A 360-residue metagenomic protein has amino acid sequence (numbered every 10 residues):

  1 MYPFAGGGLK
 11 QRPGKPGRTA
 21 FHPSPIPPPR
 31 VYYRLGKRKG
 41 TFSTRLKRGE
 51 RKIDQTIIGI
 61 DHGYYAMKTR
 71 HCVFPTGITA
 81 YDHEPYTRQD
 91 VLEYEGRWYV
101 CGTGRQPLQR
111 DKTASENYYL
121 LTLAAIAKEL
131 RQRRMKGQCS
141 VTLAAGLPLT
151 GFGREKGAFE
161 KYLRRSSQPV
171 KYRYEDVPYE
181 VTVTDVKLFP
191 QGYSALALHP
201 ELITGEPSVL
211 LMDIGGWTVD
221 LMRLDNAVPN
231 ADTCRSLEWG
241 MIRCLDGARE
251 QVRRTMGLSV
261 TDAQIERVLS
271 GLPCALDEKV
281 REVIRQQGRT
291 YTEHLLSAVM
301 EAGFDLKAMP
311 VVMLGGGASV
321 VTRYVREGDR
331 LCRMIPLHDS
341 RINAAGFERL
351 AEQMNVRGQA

Functional and structural regions predicted by a protein language model:
Y2-P3, P29-V209, V228-R243, T255 (+1 more regions): Nucleotide/phosphate-binding catalytic cleft detector across ATP-hydrolyzing and phosphate-transferring enzymes
P3-K10, G14-A20, R34: Short, low-complexity intrinsically disordered segments enriched in small and basic residues
Q11-P13, G17, P23-P28, S43 (+1 more regions): Intrinsically disordered, low-complexity segments enriched in serine/proline and basic residues
T69, L221-R223: Conserved blade-register residue in beta-propeller folds
I214-D220: Ser/Thr-glycine-rich phosphate-binding loops at phosphate-binding pockets of nucleotides, nucleotide cofactors
R249-T255: Acidic, metal/cofactor-coordinating or nucleic-acid-engaging core segments within structured domains
